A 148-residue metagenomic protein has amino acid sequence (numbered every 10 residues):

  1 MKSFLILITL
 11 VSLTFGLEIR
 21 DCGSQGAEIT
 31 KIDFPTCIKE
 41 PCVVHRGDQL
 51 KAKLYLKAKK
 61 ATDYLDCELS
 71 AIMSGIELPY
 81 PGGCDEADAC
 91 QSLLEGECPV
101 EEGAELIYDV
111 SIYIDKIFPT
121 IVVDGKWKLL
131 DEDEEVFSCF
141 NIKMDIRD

Functional and structural regions predicted by a protein language model:
K2-G16: Cleavable N-terminal signal peptides of Sec/SRP-targeted secreted and luminal proteins
L17-Y108, I112, K116-D148: Contiguous segments within soluble domain cores/interaction surfaces
